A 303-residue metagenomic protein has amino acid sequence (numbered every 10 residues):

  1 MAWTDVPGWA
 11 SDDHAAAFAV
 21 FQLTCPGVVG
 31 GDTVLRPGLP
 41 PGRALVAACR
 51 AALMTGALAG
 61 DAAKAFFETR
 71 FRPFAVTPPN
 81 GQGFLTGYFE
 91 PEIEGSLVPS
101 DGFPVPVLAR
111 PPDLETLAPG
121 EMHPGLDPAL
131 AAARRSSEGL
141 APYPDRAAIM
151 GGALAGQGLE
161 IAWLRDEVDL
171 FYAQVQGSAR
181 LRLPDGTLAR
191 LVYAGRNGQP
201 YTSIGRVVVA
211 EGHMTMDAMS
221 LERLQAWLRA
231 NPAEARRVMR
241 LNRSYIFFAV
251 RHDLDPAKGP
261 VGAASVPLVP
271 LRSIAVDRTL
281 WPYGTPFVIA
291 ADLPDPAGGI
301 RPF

Functional and structural regions predicted by a protein language model:
M1-H252, G262-A264: Secretory/export targeting leaders with adjacent low-complexity proregions
A10, H14-A16, P256-F303: C-terminal soluble interaction/assembly domains
